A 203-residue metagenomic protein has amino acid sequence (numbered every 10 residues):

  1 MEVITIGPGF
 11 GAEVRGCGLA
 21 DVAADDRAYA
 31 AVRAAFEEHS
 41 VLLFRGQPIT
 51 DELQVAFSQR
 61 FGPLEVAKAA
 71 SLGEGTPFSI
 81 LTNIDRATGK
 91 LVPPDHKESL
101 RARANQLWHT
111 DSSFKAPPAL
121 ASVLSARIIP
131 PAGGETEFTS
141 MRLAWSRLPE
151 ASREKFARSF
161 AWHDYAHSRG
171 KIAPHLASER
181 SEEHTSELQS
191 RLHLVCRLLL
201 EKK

Functional and structural regions predicted by a protein language model:
E2-E182, S186, R191, R197: Fe(II)/2-oxoglutarate oxygenase catalytic core
K202-K203: Charge-rich, low-complexity N-terminal segments
